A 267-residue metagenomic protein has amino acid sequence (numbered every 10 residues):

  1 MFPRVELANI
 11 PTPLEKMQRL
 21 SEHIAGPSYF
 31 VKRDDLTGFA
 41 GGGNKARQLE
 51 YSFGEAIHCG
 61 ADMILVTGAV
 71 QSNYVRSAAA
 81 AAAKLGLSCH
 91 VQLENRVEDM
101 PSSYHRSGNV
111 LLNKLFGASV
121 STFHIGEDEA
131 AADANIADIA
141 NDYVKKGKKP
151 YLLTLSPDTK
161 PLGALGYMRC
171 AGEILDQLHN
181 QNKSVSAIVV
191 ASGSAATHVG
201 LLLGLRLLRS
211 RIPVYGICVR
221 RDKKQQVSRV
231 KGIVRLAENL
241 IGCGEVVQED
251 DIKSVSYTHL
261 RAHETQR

Functional and structural regions predicted by a protein language model:
M1-L65: Positively charged, low-complexity intrinsically disordered leader regions
G42-Q48, P157-I174: A glycine-rich, Thr/Ser-enriched phosphate-binding loop motif common to dinucleotide/cofactor-binding enzymes
S52, V75-K84, V199-R206: Histidine-anchored nucleotide/phosphate-binding helix
G60-A79, L85-E94, S184-S194: A short, small-residue-rich loop immediately preceding and capping a beta-strand
L87-E129: A glycine-rich helix N-cap at a beta->alpha junction
A164-K253: Glycine-rich phosphate/pyrophosphate-binding loop at beta-loop-alpha junctions
H259-R267: Single conserved hydrophobic/aromatic residue that forms the stacking wall/gate of nucleotide- or nucleobase-binding
